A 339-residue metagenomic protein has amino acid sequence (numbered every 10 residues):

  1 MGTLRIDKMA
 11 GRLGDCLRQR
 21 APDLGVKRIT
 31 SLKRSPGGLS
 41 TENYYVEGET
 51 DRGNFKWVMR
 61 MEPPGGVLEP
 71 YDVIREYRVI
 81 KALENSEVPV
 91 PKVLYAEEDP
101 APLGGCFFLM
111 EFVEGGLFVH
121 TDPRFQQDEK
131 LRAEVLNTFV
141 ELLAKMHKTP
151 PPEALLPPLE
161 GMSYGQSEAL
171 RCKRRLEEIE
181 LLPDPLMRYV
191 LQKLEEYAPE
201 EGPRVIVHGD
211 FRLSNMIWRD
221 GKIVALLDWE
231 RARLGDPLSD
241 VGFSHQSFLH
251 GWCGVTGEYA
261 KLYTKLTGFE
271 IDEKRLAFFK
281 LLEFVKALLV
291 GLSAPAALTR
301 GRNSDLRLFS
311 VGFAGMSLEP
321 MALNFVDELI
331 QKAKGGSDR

Functional and structural regions predicted by a protein language model:
M1-V26: Juxta-kinase regulatory segment immediately upstream of eukaryotic protein kinase catalytic domains
S31-M187, A198-P203: ATP-binding pocket architecture of kinase catalytic cores
L159-E160, I271-L282: All-alpha amphipathic helical-bundle segments outside canonical DNA-binding/catalytic cores that form hydrophobic
I206-H208, L213: Catalytic-loop of the protein kinase fold
L227-A232: Activation of the activation-loop gatekeeper triad in protein kinase-fold domains
L238-I271, L282-G301, M316, P320: Active-site activation/catalytic loop segments of kinase-like enzymes and analogous catalytic loops in related
L289-R339: ATP/Mg2+ or Mg2+-diphosphate-binding catalytic cores that bind nucleotide phosphates or diphosphates via glycine-rich
